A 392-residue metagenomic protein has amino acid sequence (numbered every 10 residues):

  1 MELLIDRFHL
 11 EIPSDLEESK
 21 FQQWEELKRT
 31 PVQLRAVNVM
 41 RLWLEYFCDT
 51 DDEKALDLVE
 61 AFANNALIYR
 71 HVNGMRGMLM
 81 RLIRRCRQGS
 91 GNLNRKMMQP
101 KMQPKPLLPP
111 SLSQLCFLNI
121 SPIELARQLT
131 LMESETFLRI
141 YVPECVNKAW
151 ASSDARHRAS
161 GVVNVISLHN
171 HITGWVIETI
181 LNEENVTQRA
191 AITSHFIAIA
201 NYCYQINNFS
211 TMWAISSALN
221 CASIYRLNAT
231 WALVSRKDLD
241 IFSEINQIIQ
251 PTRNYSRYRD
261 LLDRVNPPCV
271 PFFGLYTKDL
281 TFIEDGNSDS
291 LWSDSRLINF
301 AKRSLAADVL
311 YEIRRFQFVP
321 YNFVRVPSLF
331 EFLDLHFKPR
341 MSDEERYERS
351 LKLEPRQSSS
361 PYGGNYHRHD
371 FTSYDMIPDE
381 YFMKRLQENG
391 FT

Functional and structural regions predicted by a protein language model:
M1-T392: Eukaryotic small-GTPase/lipid signaling interfaces
